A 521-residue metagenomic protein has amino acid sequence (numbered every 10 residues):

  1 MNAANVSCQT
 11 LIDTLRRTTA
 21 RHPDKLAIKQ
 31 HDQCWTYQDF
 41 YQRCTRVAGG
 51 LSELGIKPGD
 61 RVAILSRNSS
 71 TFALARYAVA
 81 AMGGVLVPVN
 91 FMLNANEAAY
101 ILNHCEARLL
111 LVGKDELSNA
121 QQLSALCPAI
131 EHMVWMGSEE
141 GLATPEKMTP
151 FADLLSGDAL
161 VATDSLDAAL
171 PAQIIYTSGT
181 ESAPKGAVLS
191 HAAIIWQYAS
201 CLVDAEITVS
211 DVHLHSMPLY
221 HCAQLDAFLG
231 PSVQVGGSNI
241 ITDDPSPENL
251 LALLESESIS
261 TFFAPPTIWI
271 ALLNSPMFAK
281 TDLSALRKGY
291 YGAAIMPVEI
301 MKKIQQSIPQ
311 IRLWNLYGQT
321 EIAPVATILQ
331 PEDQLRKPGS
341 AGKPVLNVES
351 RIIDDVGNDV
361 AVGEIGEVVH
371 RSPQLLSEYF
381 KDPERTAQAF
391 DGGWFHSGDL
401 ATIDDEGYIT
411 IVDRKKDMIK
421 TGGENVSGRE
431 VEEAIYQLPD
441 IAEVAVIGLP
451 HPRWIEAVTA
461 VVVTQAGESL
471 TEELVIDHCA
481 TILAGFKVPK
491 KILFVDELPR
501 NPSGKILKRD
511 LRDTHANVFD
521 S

Functional and structural regions predicted by a protein language model:
A3-L11, R16, D24-S69, A73-Y77 (+2 more regions): Conserved AMP-binding/adenylate-forming core of the ANL superfamily
Q9, D24, G157-Y176, S182-A183 (+2 more regions): Conserved pre-ATP/AMP-binding loop-to-beta segment of ANL
T36-Q38, A172-W196: Conserved AMP-binding A3 loop
E53-L54, A81-D153, A466-E468: Structural core segment of the AMP-binding/adenylate-forming
R61, R67-A95, N103-L109, D211-V212 (+2 more regions): A short helix-loop-beta submotif of the ANL/AMP-binding
L93, L110-V112, F262, V356 (+7 more regions): AMP-binding/adenylate-forming catalytic core of the ANL superfamily
I195-V212, Y220-S260, S275: Conserved AMP-binding/adenylation subdomain of ANL enzymes
I259-F263, L273-R336, E349: Gly/Ser/Thr-rich phosphate-binding loop
